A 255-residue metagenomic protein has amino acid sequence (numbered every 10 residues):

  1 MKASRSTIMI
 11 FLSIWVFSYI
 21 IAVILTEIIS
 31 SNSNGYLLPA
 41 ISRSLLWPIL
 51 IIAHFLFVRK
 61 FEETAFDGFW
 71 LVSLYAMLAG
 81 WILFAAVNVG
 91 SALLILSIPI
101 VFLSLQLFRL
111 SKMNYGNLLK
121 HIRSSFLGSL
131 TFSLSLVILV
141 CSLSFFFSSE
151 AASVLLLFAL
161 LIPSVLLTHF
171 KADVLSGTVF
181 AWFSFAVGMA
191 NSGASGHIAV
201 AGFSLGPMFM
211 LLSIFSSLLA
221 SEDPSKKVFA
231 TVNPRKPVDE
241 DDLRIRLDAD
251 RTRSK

Functional and structural regions predicted by a protein language model:
M1-I14: N-terminal membrane topogenic signal
T7, P39-R43, S149-I162, H169-K171 (+1 more regions): Membrane-interface transmembrane-helix boundary segments in multi-pass integral membrane proteins
F17-N32: Alpha-helical transmembrane segments of multi-pass membrane proteins
S33-L45, H121-L127: Short aromatic-rich membrane-water interface segments that cap or initiate transmembrane helices in multi-pass membrane
E63-A65, N88-S91, V165-T178: Membrane-helix interface "capping/anchor" motifs
S73-Y75, L175-V187: Central hydrophobic cores of alpha-helical transmembrane segments in multi-pass integral membrane proteins
A86-V154: Membrane-proximal helix-loop-helix units in multi-pass membrane proteins
E222-R251: Short, highly charged, low-complexity non-transmembrane loops/tails of multi-pass membrane proteins
